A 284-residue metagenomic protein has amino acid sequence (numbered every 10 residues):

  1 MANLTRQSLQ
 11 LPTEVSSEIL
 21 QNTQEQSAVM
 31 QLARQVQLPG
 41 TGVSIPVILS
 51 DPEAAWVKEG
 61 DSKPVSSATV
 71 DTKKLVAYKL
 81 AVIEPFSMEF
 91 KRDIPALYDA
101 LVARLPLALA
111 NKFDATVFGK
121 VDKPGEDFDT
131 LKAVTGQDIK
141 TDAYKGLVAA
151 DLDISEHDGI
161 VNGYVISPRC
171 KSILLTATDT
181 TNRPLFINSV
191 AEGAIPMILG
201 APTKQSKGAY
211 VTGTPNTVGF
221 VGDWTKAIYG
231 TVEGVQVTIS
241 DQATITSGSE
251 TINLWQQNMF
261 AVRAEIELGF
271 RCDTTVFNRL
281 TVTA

Functional and structural regions predicted by a protein language model:
A2-L80, L147, V276: Assembly/oligomerization interface modules of large self-assembling protein complexes
A2-M30, I83-I94, A110-F118, D122-P124 (+1 more regions): Short, Lys/Arg-rich flexible segments
L38-P39, T135-F260, A264-I266, N278: Extended oligomerization regions of viral-like shell subunits
D51-E53, A81, F90, N111 (+3 more regions): Short loop/turn segments at secondary-structure transitions that flank enzyme active sites
E53-V57, I94, I173-T176, Y229 (+1 more regions): Short helix/loop capping segments that flank catalytic or ligand/cofactor-binding pockets
D71-K74, K79-H157, T180, K204 (+1 more regions): Alpha-helical scaffold segments that mediate packing/assembly in large oligomeric complexes
L268-A284: Structural signal for terminal/edge beta-strands and the immediately following C-terminal loop/tail that closes
